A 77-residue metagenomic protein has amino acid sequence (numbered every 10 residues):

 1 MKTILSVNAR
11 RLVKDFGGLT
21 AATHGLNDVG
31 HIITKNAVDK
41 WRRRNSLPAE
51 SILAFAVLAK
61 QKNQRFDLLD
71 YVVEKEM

Functional and structural regions predicted by a protein language model:
M1-L19, G25-L26, Q61-D70, E74-K75: A short, Lys/Arg-rich alpha-helix, primarily the initiator
R11, R42-R44, S51: N-terminal, charge-rich alpha-helical recognition modules
A22-T23, V38: Conserved hydrophobic/aromatic packing and binding residues within compact polymer-binding modules
D28-L47: Recognition helix of helix-turn-helix/homeodomain-like DNA-binding domains that insert into the DNA major groove
D39, F55, V72: Residue-level "edge-of-site" marker
L47-F66: DNA major-groove recognition helix of helix-turn-helix/homeodomain DNA-binding modules
